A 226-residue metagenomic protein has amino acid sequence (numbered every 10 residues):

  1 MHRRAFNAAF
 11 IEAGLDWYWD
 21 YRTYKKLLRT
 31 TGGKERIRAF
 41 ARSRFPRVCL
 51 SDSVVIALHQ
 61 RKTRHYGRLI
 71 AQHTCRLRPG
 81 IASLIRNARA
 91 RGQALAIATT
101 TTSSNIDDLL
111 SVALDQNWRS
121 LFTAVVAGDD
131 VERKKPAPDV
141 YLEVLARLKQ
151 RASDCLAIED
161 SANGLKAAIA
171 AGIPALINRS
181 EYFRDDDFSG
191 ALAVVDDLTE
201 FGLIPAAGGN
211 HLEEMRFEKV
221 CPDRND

Functional and structural regions predicted by a protein language model:
M1, G32, S53, R76-G80 (+3 more regions): Short beta->alpha linker loops
M1-T23: Active-site neighborhood of HAD-like aspartate-dependent phosphohydrolases
R3-R4, K34, S103, D107: Short, surface-exposed alpha-helical segments at coil->helix boundaries
A5, T23, R36-A39, R61 (+3 more regions): Alpha-helical elements of Rossmann-like donor-binding domains used by nucleotide-donor carbohydrate transfer enzymes
Y24-K25, I56-H59, A124-G128: Extended hydrophobic secondary-structure segments that form protein cores and membrane-embedded regions
L27-L69, P79: A metal-dependent, Asp-based hydrolase signature
G67-I97: Short, acidic loop-to-helix structural element flanking the phosphoryl-transfer center in phosphate-processing enzymes
A82, R86, T102-S104, D108-D226: Asp-based, Mg2+/Mn2+-dependent phosphohydrolase catalytic module
